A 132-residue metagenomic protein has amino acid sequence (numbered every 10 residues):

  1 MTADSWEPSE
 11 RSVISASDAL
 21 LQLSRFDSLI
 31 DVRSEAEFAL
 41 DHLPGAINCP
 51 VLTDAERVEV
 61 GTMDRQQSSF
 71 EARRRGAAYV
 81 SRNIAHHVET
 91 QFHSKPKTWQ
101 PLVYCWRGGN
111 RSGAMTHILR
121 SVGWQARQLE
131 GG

Functional and structural regions predicted by a protein language model:
M1-R127: Cytosolic catalytic domains that perform sulfur/thiol-centered chemistry
Q128-G132: Short beta-strand-centered segment that lines the nucleotide-binding/catalytic pocket of NTP-utilizing
